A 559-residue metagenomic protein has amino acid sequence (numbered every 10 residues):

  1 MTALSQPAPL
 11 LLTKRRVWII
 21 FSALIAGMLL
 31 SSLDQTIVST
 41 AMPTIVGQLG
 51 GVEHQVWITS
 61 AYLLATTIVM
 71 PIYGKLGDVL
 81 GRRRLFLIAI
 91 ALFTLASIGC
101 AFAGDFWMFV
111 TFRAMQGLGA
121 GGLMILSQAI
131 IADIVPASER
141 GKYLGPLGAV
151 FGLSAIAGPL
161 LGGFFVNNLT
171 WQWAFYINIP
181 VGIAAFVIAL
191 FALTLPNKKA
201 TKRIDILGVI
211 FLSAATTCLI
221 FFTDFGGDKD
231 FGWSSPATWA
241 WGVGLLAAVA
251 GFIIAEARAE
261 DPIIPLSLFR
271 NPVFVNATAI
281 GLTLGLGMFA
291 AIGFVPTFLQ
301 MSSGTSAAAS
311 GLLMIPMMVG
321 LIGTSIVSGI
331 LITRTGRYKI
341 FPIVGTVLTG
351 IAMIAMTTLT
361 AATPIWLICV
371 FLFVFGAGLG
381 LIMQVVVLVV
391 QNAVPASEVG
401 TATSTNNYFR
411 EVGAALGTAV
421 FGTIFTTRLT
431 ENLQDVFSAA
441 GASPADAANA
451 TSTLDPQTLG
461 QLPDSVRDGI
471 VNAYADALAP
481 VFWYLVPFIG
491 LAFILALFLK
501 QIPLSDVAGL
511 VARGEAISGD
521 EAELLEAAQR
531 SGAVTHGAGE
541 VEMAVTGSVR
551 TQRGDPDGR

Functional and structural regions predicted by a protein language model:
T2, A184, L388-V389, T405-R559: Hydrophobic transmembrane architecture of multi-pass small-molecule transporters
V17-V69, M108, T170, L207 (+5 more regions): Transmembrane core module of solute transporters
G27, P146-V150, L207, I280 (+1 more regions): Hydrophobic alpha-helical segments of secondary membrane carriers
M28, I90, T94-S97, F112-R113 (+6 more regions): A generic transmembrane-helix signature of 12-TM secondary carrier transporters
T40, W57, M70-L212, F221 (+2 more regions): Helix-loop-helix hairpins in multi-pass membrane proteins, especially solute transporters
I45-V46, L76-G77, L161-L169, T223 (+4 more regions): Interfacial helix-cap and linker-helix signal at transmembrane-aqueous boundaries of multi-pass secondary transporters
F175-L190, L212, A240-A248, F482-L497: Symmetry-related core transmembrane helices of the 12-TM Major Facilitator Superfamily/SLC fold
V187-I206, I254-I263, E431, L497-A508: Helix-loop junctions on the cytosolic side of multi-pass membrane transporters, especially the intracellular loop
